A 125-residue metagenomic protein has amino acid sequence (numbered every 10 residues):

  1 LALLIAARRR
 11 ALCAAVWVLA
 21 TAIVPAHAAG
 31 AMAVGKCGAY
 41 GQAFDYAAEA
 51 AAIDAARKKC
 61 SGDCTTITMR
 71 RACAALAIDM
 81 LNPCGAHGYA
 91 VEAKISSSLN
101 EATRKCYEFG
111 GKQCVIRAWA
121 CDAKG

Functional and structural regions predicted by a protein language model:
L1-C13: Bacterial N-terminal signal peptides that target proteins for export
I5-A6, L19, A47, A93: Hydrophobic alpha-helical context, especially transmembrane and signal-peptide helices
A7, I23-A26: Serine/threonine-rich, low-complexity intrinsically disordered segments
R10-A22: Bacterial N-terminal signal peptides
A26-G125: Secreted/extracellular ectodomain signature
